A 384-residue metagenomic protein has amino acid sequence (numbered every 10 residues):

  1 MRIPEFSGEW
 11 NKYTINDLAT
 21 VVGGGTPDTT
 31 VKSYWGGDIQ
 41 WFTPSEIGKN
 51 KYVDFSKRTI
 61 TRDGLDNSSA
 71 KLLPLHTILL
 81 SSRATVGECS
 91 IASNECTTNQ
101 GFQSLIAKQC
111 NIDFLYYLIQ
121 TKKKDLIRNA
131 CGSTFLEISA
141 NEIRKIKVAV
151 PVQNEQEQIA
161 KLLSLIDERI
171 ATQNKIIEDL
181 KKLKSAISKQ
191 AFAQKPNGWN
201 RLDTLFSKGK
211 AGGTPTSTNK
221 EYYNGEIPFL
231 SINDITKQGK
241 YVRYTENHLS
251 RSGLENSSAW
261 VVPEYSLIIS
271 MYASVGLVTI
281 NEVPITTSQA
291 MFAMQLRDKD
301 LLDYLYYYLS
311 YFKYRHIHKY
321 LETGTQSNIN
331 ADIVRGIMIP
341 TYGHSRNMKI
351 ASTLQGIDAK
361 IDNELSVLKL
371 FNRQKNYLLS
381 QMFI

Functional and structural regions predicted by a protein language model:
M1-N11, K145-K147, P151-G198, S345-I384: Amphipathic alpha-helical segments with low aromatic content
R2-G25, K145, A193-G213, F229: Non-catalytic DNA-recognition/assembly elements of restriction-modification systems
G25, G37-I39, T43-S45, Y52-Q120 (+3 more regions): A short beta-sheet element
D28, N67, S164, T216-S217 (+1 more regions): Short, solvent-exposed loop/turn positions at domain surfaces that link secondary-structure elements or cap domain
D28-G36, P215-Y222, L321: Short coil/turn segments at secondary-structure boundaries
S82, C96-Q103, I119, C131-N154 (+4 more regions): A short glycine-rich beta-alpha junction/loop motif
K237: Catalytic core of tubulin tyrosine ligase-like
